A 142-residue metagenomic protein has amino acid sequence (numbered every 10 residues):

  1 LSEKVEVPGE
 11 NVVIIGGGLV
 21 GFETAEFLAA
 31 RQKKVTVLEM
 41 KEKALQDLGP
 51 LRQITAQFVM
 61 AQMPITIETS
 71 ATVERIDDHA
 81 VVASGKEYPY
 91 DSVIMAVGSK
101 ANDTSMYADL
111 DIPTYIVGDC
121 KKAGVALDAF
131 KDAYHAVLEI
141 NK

Functional and structural regions predicted by a protein language model:
L1-L48, A83-K142: Rossmann-like dinucleotide/flavin-binding elements
Q53-A56, A133-H135: Short, hinge-like loop/turn segments at secondary-structure boundaries
T55-A56, H79-A80, S84: Conserved N-terminal Rossmann-fold NAD(P) cofactor-binding segment
A56-F58, V93: Acidic, Ser/Thr-rich peripheral helices and adjacent loops at domain boundaries
V59-I65: A conserved amphipathic helix/loop scaffold that creates a polar/acidic microenvironment used either to coordinate
T66, E74, K86-Y88: Residues that recognize and position ribonucleotide moieties
T66-E68, Y115: General small-molecule cofactor/ligand-binding pocket signal
T69-A80: A conserved short coil-to-beta-strand element within the FAD-binding core of flavoproteins
